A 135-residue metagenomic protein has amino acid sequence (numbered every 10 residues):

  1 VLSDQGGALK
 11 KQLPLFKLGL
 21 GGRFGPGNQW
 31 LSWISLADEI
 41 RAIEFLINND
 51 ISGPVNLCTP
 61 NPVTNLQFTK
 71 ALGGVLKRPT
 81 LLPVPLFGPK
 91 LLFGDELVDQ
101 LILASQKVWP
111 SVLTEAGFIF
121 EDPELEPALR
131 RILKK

Functional and structural regions predicted by a protein language model:
V1-K11: Flexible, glycine-rich beta-alpha linker
S3, L31-I34, V63, V108 (+1 more regions): Residue-level signal for the nucleotide or nucleotide-sugar donor/cofactor binding architecture
K11-W33, G74-K107: Alpha-helical membrane-targeting segments
L13, K70, P110-V112: Short glycine-/small-residue-rich flexible loop motifs, especially phosphate/cofactor-binding loops
L13-G21, Q29-V63: Alpha-helical substrate-binding/gating segment
A37-I40, L66, S111, E126: Residues in well-ordered alpha-helical elements
A42, N48-E96, R130-K135: Mid/C-terminal beta-alpha module of Rossmann-like enzyme folds, strongest in SDR-family dehydrogenases/epimerases
N48, Q100-K135: C-terminal amphipathic/interface module of NAD(P)-dependent oxidoreductases and related NAD-binding regulators
